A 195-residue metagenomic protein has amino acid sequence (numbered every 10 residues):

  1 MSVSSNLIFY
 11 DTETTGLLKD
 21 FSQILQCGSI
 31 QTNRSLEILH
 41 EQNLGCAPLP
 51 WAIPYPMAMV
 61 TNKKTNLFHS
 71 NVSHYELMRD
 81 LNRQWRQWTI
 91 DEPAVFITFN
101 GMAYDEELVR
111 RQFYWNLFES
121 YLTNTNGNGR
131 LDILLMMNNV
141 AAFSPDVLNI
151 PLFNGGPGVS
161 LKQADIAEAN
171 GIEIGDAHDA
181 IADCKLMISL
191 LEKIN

Functional and structural regions predicted by a protein language model:
M1-F118, E168-N170: Conserved non-catalytic scaffold segment of RNase H-like nuclease domains
R86-I90, Y114-F118, M136-D146, I172 (+1 more regions): Alpha-helix capping at helix-to-loop junctions
V95-M102, D146-N195: Acidic, Mg2+-coordinating catalytic module of metal-dependent nucleases/exonucleases that use a two-metal-ion mechanism
F118-N126: A mobile, often basic/glycine-rich helix-loop segment that functions as the active-site lid/recognition loop
T125-F153: Short alpha-helix plus adjacent loop in nuclease-associated cores
